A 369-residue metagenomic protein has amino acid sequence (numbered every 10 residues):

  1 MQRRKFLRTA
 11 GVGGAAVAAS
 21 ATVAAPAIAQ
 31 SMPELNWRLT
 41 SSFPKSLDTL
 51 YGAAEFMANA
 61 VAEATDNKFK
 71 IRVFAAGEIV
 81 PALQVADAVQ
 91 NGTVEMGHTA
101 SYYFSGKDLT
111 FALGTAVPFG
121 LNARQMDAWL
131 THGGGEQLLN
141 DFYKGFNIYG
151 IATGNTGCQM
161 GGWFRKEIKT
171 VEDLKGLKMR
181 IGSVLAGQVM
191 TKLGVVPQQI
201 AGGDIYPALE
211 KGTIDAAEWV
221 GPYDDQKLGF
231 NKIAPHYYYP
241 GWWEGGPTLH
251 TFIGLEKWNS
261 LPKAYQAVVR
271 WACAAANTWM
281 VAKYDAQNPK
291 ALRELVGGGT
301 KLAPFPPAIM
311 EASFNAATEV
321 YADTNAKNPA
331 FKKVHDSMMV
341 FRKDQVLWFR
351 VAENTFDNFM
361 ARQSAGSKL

Functional and structural regions predicted by a protein language model:
Q2-S20, P26-M126, G134, L138-L369: N-terminal secretory/targeting leader peptides
